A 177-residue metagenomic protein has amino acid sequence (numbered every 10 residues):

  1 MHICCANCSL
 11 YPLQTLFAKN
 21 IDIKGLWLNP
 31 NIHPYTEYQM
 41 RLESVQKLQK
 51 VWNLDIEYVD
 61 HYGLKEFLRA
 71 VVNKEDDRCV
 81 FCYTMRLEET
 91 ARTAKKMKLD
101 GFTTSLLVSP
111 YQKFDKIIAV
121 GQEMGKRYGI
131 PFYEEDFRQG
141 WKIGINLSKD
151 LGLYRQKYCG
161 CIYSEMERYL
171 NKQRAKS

Functional and structural regions predicted by a protein language model:
M1-S177: Nucleotide-activated chemistry modules centered on ATP-dependent adenylation/adenylyltransferase
